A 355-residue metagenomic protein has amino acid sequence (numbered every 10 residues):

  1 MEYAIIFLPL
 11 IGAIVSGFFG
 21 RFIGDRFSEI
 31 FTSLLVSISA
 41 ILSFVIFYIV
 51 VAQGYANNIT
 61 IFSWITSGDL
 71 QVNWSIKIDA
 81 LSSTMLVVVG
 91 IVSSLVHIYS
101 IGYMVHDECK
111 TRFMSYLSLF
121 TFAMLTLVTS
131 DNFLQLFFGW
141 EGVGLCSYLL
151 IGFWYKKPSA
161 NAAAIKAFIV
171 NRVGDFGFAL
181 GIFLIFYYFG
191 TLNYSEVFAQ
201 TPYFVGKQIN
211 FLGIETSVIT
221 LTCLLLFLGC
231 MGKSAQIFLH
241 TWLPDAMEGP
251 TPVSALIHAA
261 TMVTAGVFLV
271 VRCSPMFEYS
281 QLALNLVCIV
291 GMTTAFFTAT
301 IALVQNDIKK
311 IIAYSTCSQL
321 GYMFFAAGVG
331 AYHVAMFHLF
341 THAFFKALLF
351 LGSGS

Functional and structural regions predicted by a protein language model:
M1-Y3, I14-V15, F19-S115, Y188-T216 (+3 more regions): Transmembrane helix-loop-helix hairpins at membrane boundaries of multipass inner-membrane proteins
A4-G12, M262: The first (N-terminal) embedded transmembrane alpha-helix
S94-G139, L145-S355: Hydrophobic transmembrane alpha-helices and their helix-loop junctions in integral membrane proteins
